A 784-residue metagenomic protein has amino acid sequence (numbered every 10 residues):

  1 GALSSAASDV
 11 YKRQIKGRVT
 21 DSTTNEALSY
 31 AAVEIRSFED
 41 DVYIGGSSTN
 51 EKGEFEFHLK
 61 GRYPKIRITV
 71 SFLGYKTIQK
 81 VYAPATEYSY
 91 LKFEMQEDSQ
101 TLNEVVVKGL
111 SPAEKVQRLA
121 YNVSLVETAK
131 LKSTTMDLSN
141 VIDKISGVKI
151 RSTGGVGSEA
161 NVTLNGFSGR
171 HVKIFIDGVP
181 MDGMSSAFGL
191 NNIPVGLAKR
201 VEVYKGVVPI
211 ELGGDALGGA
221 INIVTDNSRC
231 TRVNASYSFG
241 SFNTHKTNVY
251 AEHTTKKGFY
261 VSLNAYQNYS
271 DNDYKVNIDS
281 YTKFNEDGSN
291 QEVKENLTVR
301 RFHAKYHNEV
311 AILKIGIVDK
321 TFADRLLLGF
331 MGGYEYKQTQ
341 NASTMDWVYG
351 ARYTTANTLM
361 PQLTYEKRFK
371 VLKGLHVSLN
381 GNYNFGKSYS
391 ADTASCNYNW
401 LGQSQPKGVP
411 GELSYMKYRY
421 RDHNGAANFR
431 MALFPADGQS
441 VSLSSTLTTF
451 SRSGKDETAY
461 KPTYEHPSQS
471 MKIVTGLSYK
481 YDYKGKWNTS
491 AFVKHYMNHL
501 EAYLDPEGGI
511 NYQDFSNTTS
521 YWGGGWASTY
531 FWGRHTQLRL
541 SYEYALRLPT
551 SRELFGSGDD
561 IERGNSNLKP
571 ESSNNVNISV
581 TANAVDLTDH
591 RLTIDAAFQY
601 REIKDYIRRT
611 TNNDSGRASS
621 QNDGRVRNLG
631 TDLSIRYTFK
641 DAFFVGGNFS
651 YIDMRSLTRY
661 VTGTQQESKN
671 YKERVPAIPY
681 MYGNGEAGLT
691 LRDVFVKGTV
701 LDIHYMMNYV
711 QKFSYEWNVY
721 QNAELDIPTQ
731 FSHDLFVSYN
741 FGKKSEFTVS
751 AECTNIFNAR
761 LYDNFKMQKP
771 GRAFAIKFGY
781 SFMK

Functional and structural regions predicted by a protein language model:
G1-Y11: Single conserved hydrophobic/aromatic residue that forms the stacking wall/gate of nucleotide- or nucleobase-binding
T20-T24, A31-R36, T69-K76, T86-K132: Short, acidic, small-residue-rich periplasmic hinge/interaction motif at the N-terminus of Gram-negative outer-membrane
E56-H58, V179-G206: Short acidic/polar hinge/loop motifs at secondary-structure boundaries that mediate gating or recognition
F93, I145, V195-N234: A beta-strand signature from Gram-negative outer-membrane beta-barrel systems, especially the internal plug domain
V123, S139-P180: Extracytoplasmic beta-strand/coil segments of soluble accessory domains associated with Gram-negative outer-membrane
I312-E335, T354-E543, V580, D586-Y600 (+2 more regions): Face-selective signature of the C-terminal outer-membrane beta-barrel domain
F531, L538-E543, E571-L629, S650 (+1 more regions): Membrane-embedded beta-barrel scaffold of Gram-negative outer-membrane proteins
T593-E602, Q621-S714: Gram-negative outer-membrane beta-barrel transporters
